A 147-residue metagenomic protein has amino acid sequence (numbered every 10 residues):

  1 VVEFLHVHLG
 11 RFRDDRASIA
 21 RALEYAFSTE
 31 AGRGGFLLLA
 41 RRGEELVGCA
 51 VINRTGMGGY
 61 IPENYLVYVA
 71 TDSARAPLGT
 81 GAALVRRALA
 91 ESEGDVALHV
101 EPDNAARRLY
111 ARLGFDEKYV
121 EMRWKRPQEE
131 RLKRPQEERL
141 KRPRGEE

Functional and structural regions predicted by a protein language model:
V2-I61, V67-Y68: Acetyl-CoA-dependent GNAT
L66-A76: A short, internal acetyl-CoA/4′-phosphopantetheine-binding micro-motif in the GNAT/acyltransferase core
R75, G79-R87: Conserved acetyl-CoA pyrophosphate-binding loop and the N-cap/start of the following alpha-helix in GNAT-like
A82, A97, P102-W124: Conserved active-site alpha-helix within GNAT-family acetyltransferase domains
